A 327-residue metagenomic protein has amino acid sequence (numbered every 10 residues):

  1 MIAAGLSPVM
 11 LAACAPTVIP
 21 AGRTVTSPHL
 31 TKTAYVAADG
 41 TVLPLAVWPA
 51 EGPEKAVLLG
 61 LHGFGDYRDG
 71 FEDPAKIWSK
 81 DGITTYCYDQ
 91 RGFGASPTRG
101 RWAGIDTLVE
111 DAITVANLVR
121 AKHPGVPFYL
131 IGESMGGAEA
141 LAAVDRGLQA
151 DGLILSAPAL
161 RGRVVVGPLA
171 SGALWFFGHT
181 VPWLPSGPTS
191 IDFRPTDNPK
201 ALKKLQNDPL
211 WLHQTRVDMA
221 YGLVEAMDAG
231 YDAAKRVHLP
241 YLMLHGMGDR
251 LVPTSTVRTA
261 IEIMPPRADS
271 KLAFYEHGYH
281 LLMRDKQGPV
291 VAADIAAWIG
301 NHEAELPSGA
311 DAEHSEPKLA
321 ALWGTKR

Functional and structural regions predicted by a protein language model:
G5-A37, T41-A50, L319-R327: An N-terminal hydrophobic leader/cap segment in hydrolases
F64-K76: The serine-hydrolase catalytic nucleophile loop
G65-R68, F93-P127: Catalytic nucleophile-loop/oxyanion-hole region of alpha/beta-hydrolase and closely related hydrolase-like folds
A75-R99: Conserved alpha/beta-hydrolase
E133-R216: Alpha/beta-hydrolase-fold enzymes
V237, M243-H245, D249: Short beta-strand/loop motif that positions the catalytic acidic residue of the alpha/beta-hydrolase fold
L239, P253-I263: Short alpha-helix in the alpha/beta-hydrolase fold that links the catalytic acid
K271-R327: Catalytic active-site module of serine/aspartate enzymes centered on a nucleophile-bearing elbow/loop
